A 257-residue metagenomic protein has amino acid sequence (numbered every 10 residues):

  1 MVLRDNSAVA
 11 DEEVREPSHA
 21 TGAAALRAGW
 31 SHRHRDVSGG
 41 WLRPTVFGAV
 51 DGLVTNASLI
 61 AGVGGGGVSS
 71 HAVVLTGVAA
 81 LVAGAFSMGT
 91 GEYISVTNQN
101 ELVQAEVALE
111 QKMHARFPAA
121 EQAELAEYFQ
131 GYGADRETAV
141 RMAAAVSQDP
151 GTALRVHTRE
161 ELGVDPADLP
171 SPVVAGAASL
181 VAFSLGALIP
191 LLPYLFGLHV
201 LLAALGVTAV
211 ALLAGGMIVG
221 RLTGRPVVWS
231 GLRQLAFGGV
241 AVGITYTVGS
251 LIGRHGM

Functional and structural regions predicted by a protein language model:
V2-P44, V96-S179: Cytosol/matrix-facing amphipathic helices and coiled-coil assembly/linker segments of eukaryotic membrane proteins
V37-G48, S70-V78, T138, P172-A177 (+2 more regions): The feature identifies polytopic integral membrane transport proteins across all domains of life
P44-G48, V54-G66, I189-Y194, G220: Generic transmembrane alpha-helix signature in multi-pass membrane proteins, especially transporters/channels
A175-L198: Alpha-helical transmembrane segments of helical membrane proteins, especially in multi-pass transport, channel
L198-V210: Structural signature of hydrophobic alpha-helical transmembrane segments
A214-V240: Interfacial loop-to-transmembrane junctions
Y246-M257: Juxtamembrane boundary at the C-terminal end of a transmembrane helix
